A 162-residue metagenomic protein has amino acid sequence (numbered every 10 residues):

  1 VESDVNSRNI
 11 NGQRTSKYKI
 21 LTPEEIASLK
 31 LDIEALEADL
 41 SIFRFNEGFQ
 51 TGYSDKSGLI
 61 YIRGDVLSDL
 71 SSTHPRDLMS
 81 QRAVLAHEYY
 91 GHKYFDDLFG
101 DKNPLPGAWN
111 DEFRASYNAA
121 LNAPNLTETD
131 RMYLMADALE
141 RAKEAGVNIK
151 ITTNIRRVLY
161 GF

Functional and structural regions predicted by a protein language model:
V1-F162: Catalytic toxin/effector domains delivered as secreted proteins or via bacterial secretion systems
